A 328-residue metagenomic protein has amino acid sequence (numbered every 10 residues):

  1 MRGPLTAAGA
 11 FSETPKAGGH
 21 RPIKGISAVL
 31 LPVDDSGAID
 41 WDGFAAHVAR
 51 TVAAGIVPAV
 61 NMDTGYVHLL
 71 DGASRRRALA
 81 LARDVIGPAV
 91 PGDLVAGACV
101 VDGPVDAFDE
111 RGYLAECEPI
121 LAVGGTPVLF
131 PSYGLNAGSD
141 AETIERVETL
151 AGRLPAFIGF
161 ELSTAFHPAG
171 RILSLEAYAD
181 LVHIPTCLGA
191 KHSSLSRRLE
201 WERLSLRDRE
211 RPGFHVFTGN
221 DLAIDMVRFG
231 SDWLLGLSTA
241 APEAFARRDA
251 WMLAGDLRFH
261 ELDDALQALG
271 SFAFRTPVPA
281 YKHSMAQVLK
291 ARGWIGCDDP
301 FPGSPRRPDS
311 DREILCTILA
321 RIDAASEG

Functional and structural regions predicted by a protein language model:
R2-G170, P305-R307: Active-site beta->alpha loop and helix N-cap motifs at the rims of alpha/beta catalytic domains
T6-P15, S27-L30, G55, S231-D232 (+2 more regions): C-terminal alpha-helical cap/extension of soluble enzyme domains
I39-D42, A73, R77, E145 (+4 more regions): Conserved active-site and cofactor/substrate-binding residues in soluble primary-metabolism enzymes
A46, A115, E145, E176-A177 (+2 more regions): Short Gly/charged-rich anion-binding patches and loops
H47, A78, L181, F259-L262 (+1 more regions): A structural signal for short hydrophobic/aromatic patches embedded in well-ordered alpha helices
G152-V278: Catalytic alpha/beta core domains of metabolic enzymes, predominantly
